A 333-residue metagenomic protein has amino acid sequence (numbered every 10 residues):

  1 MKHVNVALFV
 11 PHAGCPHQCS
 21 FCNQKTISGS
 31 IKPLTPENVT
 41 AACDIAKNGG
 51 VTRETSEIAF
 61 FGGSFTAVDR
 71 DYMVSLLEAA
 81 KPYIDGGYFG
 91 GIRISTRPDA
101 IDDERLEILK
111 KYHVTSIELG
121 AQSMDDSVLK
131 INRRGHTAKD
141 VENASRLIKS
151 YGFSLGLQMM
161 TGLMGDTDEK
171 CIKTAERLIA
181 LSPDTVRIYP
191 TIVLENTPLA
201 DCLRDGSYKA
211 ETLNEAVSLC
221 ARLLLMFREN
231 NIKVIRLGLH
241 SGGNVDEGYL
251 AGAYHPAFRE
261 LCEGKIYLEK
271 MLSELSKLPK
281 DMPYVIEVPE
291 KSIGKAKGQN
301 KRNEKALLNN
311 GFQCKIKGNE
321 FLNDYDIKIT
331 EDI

Functional and structural regions predicted by a protein language model:
M1-S28, D44-G62, T66, S95-R97 (+2 more regions): N-terminal pre-triad scaffold of radical SAM enzymes
K2-N5, D205-I333: Auxiliary Fe-S-binding modules of radical SAM enzymes
P11-G14, Y189-L194, H240: Short glycine-enriched loops at secondary-structure junctions
C15-C19, L194-A200, V245-E247: Short acidic/His/Gly/Ser-rich catalytic and metal-binding motifs that mark active-site loops of diverse hydrolases
Q24, D44, N48, D85 (+2 more regions): Generic secondary-structure signature for well-ordered alpha-helical cores
I27-A41, G62-T191, E195-E215: Conserved non-cysteine loop/helix-boundary elements of the Radical SAM core domain that shape
G50-V51, P82-Y88, S150-F153, F227-N231 (+1 more regions): Short helix-capping segments at alpha-helix termini
E54-I58, F89-I92, M282-Y284, C314: Residue-level recognition of the N-termini of beta-strands and the immediately preceding loop/turn
